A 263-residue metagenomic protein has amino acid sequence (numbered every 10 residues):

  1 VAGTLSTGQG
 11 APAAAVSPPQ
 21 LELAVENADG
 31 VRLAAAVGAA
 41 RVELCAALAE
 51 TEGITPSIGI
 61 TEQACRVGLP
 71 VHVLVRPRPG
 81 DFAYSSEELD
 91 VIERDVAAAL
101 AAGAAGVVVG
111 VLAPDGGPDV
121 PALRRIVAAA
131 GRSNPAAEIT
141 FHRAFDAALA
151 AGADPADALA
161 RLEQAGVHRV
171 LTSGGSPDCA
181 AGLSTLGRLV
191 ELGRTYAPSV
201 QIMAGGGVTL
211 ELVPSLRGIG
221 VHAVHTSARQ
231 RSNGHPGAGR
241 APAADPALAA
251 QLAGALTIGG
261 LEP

Functional and structural regions predicted by a protein language model:
A2, Q9, A15-V42, A47-P56: N-terminal pre-domain/capping segments
G8, A13, S17-P18, A64-Y84 (+2 more regions): N-terminal small/glycine-rich loop or linker at the start of catalytic domains across soluble metabolic enzymes
A13-V16, G103, G131-A136, G166 (+2 more regions): Short helix-capping segments at alpha-helix termini
P19-V25, V42-L44, V71-V75, V107-V109 (+4 more regions): Hydrophobic faces of well-ordered beta-strands that scaffold small-molecule active sites in alpha/beta enzyme cores
E26-V37, A83-A98, A147-Q164, L189 (+2 more regions): Catalytic cores of alpha/beta
D29, L48-L69, S86-D90, L112-N134 (+4 more regions): Active-site-adjacent beta->alpha loops and helix N-cap segments on the catalytic face of soluble alpha/beta enzymes
A35-A36, T61-H72, A97-G103, I126-N134 (+3 more regions): Acidic (Asp/Glu)-rich catalytic clusters
P79, R194-P263: C-terminal alpha-helical cap/extension of soluble enzyme domains
